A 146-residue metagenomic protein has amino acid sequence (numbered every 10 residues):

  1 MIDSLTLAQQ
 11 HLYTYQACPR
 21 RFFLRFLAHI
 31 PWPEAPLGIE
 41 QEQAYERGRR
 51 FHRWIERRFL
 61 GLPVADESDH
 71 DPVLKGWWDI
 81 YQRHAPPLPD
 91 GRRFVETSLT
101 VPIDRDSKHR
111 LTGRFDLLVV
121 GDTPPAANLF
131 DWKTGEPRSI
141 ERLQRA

Functional and structural regions predicted by a protein language model:
M1, Y13-R21, A85-T97, W132-P137: Charged, low-complexity, helix/coiled-coil-prone segments
M1-R57: Charged, glycine-rich intrinsically disordered N-terminal tails and low-complexity linkers that flank
L5-T14, P72-R83, A127-T134: Short, charge-rich amphipathic segments
A8, E67-D71, E141: Ser/Thr-centered flexible coil motifs
A28, F59-P63, T134-P137: Hydrophobic/aromatic-lined pockets within catalytic cores
H29, P87, D122-T123: Selective for proline/serine-rich intrinsically disordered segments in cytosolic/nuclear regulatory regions
E34-R105: A non-catalytic, helix-rich entry segment at domain boundaries
R92, E96-A146: Mg2+/Mn2+-dependent nuclease catalytic core
